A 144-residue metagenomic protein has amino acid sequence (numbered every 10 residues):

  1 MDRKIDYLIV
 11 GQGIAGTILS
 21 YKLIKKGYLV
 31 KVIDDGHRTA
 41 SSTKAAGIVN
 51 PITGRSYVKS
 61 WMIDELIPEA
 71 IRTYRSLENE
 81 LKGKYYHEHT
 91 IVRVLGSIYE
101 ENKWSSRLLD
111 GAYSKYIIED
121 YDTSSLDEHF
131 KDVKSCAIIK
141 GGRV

Functional and structural regions predicted by a protein language model:
D2-A15: Beta1/beta-strand and adjacent pyrophosphate-binding region of the FAD-binding site in flavoprotein oxidoreductases
Y7, V30-K31, K115: Hydrophobic anchor at the start of a short beta-strand that flanks the dinucleotide cofactor-binding loop
G11, D34, L95: Short beta-strand/turn micro-motifs composed of small residues that flank or help shape donor/cofactor-binding pockets
I24-T43: Glycine-rich FAD pyrophosphate-binding loop
S42-T43, Y85-Y86, H129-V133: Short, flexible turn/loop "capping" segments at secondary-structure junctions
I48-D127: Dinucleotide-binding Rossmann-like beta1-alpha1 core, especially the glycine-rich loop that anchors the ADP
S135-V144: Helical element adjacent to the flavin cofactor pocket in flavoenzyme catalytic cores
